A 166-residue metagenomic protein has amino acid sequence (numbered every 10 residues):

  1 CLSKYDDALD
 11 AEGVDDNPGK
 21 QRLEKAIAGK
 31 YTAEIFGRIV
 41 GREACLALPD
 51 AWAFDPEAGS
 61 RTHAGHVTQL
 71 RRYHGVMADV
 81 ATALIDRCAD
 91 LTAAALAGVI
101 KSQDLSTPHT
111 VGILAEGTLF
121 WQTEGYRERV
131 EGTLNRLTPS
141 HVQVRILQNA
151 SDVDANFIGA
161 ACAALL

Functional and structural regions predicted by a protein language model:
C1: Small-residue (GG/TT-enriched) beta-loop-alpha framework at ligand/catalytic clefts
K4-L166: ATP-binding/phosphotransfer module of carbohydrate and carboxylate kinases, centering on a glycine-rich
